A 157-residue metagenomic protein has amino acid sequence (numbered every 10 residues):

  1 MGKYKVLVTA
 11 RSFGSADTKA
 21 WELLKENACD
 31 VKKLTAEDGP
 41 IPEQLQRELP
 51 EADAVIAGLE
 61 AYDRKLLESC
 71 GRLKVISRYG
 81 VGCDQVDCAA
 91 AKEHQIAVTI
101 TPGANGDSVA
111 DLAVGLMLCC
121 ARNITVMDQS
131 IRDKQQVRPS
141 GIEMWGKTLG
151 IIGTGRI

Functional and structural regions predicted by a protein language model:
M1-A52: N-terminal glycine-/charge-rich "phosphate-binding" loop or analogous flexible N-terminal tail
T9, I152-G153: Conserved N-terminal Rossmann-fold NAD(P)-binding element of oxidoreductases
L49-A54, G71-L73: Short acidic/histidine-rich motifs immediately flanking catalytic phosphotransfer sites in two-component signaling
A61-L73: Rossmann-fold NAD(P) dinucleotide-binding segment
D84-H94: Rossmann-fold NAD(P)-binding glycine/threonine-rich loop
H94-I96, P102-T148, I152: Phosphate-binding beta-alpha-beta segment of Rossmann-like dinucleotide-binding domains, i.e., the NAD(P)
I157: Hydrophobic/small residue at the entry helix of a nucleotide-binding pocket
